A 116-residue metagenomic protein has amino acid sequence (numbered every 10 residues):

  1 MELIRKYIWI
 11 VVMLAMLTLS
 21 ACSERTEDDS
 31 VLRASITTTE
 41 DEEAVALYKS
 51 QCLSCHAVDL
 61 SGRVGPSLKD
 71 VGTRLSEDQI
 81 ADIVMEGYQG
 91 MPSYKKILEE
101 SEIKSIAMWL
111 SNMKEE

Functional and structural regions predicted by a protein language model:
E2-I10: Bacterial N-terminal signal peptides that target proteins for export
T18-A21: C-terminal motif of bacterial Sec signal peptides marking the signal peptidase cleavage site
E24, A57, K96: Short, conserved catalytic or interaction motifs in soluble domains
E24-L47, Q79: Electrostatic cytochrome c docking/interface patches
D41, V45, A57-Q89: Gly/Gly-Pro-rich "capping" loops immediately C-terminal to redox-active cysteine motifs in periplasmic/lumenal
A44, Y48-V58, I106, L110: The canonical Cys-X-X-Cys-His
V84, I97-E116: C-terminal capping alpha-helices of c-type cytochrome domains
